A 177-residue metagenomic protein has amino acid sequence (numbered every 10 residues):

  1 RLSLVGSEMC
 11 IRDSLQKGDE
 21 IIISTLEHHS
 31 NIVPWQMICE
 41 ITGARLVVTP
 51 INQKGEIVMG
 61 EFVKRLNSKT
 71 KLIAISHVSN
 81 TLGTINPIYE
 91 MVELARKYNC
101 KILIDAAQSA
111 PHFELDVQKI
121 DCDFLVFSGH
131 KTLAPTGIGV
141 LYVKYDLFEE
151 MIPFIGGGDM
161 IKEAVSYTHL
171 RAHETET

Functional and structural regions predicted by a protein language model:
R1-G6, I11, H169-A172, E176-T177: Single conserved hydrophobic/aromatic residue that forms the stacking wall/gate of nucleotide- or nucleobase-binding
R12, H29, G55, S79 (+2 more regions): Catalytic cores of nucleotide-enabled group-transfer and carboxylate-activating enzymes in metabolic and assembly-line
R12-I32: Conserved PLP-anchoring active-site segment centered on the Schiff-base-forming lysine
R45, I51-P111: Active-site phosphate-binding strand-loop segment of PLP-dependent enzymes
I104-A106, A110, D116-A134, G139-V143 (+1 more regions): Conserved active-site segment immediately N-terminal to the catalytic lysine that forms the internal aldimine
L133-G137, Y142-R171: Active-site C-terminal subdomain of aminotransferase-like
